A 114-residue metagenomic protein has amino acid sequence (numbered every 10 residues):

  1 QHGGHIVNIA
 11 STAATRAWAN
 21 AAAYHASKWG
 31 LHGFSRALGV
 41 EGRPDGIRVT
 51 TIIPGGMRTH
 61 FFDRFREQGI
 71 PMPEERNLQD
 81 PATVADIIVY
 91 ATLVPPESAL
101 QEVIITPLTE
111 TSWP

Functional and structural regions predicted by a protein language model:
Q1-H2: A short helix-coil junction within the Rossmann-fold of NAD(P)-dependent oxidoreductases
S11: Residue(s) in the substrate-gating loop at a strand-loop-helix junction that position the organic substrate next
R16, A37-I47: Active-site-adjacent segment of SDR/Rossmann-fold oxidoreductases
R16-A22: Active-site loop immediately N-terminal to the catalytic Tyr-X3-Lys motif of short-chain dehydrogenase/reductase
S27: Active-site helix of classical SDR
R43, M57-R58, F62, L108-E110: Conserved sequence/active-site signature of Rossmann-fold short-chain dehydrogenase/reductase
R48-R58: Conserved SDR Rossmann-fold cofactor-binding beta-strand/turn motif
T51, M72-W113: C-terminal helical subdomain
